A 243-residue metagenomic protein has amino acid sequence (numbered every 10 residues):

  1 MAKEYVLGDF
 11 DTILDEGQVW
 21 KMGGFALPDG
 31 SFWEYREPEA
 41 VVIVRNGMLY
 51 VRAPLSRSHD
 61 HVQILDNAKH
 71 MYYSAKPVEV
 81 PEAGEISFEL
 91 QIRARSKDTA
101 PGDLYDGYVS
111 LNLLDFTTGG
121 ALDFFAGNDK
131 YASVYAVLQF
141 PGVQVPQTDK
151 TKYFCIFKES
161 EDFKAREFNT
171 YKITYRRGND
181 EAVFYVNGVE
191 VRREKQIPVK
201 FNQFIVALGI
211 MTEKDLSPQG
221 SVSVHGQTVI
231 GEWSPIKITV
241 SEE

Functional and structural regions predicted by a protein language model:
M1-E34: Extracellular carbohydrate-recognition regions
A2-F10, A83-P101, V199-E243: Ligand-recognition surfaces built from glycine- and aromatic
G24, G30-Q144: Secretory/extracellular carbohydrate-interaction modules and structurally similar beta-sandwich "look-alikes"
Y73-V80, C155-F163, S223: Beta-strand-rich interaction surfaces with strong enrichment in secreted/lumenal proteins
G142-K172: Short, aromatic/His-centered strand-loop micro-motif at the edge of beta-sheets
E167-R176, A182-F184: Short tryptophan-centered beta-strand motifs in secreted/extracellular beta-sheet-rich domains of glycan-recognition
Y185-V189: Short strand-turn-strand beta-turns centered on an Asx-Gly dipeptide
